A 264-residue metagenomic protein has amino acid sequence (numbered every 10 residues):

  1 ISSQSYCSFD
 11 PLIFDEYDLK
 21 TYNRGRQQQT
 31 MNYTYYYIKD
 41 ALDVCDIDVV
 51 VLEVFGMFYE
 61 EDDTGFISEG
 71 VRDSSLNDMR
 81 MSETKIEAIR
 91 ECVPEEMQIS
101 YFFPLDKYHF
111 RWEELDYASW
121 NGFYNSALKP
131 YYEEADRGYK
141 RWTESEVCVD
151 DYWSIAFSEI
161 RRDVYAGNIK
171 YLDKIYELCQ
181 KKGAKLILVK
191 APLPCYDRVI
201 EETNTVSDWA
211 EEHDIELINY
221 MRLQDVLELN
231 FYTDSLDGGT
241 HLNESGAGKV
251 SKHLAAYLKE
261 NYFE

Functional and structural regions predicted by a protein language model:
I1-S3, R24-Q27, E53-F55, V189-L193 (+1 more regions): Active-site-proximal beta-strand/loop segments in catalytic clefts of secreted hydrolases
Q4-E87: Membrane-embedded segments
Y17-K20, D46-V49, Q180-I187, H213-E216: Loop/turn elements at helix/coil->beta-strand transitions in domains of secreted/extracellular proteins
T21-Q28, I160-V164, G239: Acidic/histidine-rich helix-loop elements that form or flank divalent-metal/phosphate-binding sites at the catalytic
Q28-N32, R162-N168, P194-E202: Acidic-and-aromatic substrate-binding clefts and catalytic sites of carbohydrate-active enzymes
Y36-K39, I169-I175, E201-N204: Alpha-helical scaffolding within the catalytic cores of extracellular/periplasmic polymer-degrading hydrolases
S68-K182: Secreted/periplasmic serine-hydrolase-like ester/acetyl group-modifying domain
I200-E264: C-terminal regions of proteins
